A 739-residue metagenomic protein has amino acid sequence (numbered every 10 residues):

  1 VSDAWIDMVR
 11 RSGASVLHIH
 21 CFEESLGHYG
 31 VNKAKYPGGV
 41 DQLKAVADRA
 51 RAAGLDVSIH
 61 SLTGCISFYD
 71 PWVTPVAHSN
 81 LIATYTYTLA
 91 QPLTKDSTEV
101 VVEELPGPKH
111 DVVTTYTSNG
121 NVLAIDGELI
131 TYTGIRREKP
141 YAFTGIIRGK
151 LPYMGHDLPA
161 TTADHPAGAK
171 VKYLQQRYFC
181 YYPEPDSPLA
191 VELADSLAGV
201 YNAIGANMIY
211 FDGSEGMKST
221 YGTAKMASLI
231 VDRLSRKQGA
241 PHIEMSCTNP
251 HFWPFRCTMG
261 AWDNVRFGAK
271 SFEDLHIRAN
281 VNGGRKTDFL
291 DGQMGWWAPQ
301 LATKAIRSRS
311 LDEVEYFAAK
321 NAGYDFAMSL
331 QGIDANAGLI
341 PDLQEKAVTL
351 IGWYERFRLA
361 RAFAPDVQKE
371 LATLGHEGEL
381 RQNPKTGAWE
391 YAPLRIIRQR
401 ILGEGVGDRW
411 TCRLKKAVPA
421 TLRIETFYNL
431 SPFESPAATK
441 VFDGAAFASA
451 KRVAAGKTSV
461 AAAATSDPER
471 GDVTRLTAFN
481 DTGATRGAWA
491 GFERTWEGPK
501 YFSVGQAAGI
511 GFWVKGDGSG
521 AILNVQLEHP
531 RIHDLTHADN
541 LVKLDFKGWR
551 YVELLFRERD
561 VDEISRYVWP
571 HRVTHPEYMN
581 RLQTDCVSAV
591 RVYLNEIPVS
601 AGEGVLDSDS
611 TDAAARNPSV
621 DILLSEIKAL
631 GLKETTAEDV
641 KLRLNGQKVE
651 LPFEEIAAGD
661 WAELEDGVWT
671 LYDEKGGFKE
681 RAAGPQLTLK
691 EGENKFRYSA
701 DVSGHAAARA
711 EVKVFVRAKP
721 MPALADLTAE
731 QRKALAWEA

Functional and structural regions predicted by a protein language model:
S2-T86, L174-S228: Aromatic-lined carbohydrate-binding/catalytic grooves of carbohydrate-active enzymes
T63, F68-A160: Autoprocessing Asn-cyclization modules and mimics
S67-F68, W72-Y87, L174-D195, S235-I340: Glycan-recognition surfaces
R148-T161, H165-A167, R616-A739: Intrinsically disordered, low-complexity segments enriched in serine, threonine, and glycine
A362-A388, A392, E404, K416-V418 (+4 more regions): Extracellular carbohydrate-recognition regions
A463-G491, V668-T670: Short carbohydrate-recognition loop motifs
N480-Y578, N617-L623, A629, E711-L727: Extracellular ligand-binding interfaces
T574-S588, Y593-E650: Extracellular polysaccharide-targeting segments
